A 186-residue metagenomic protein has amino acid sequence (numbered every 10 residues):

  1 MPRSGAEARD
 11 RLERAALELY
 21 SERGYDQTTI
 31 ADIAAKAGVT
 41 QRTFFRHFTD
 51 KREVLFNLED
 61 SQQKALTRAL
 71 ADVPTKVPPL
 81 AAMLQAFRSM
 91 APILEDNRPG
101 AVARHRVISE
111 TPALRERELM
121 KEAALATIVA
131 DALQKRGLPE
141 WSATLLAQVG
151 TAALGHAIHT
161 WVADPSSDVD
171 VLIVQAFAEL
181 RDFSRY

Functional and structural regions predicted by a protein language model:
M1-G5, S167, F177-A178, S184-Y186: N-terminal intrinsically disordered/low-complexity leader segments
M1-R23, Q27-V39, F56, A65: Basic, helix-initiating cap at the start of DNA-binding domains
E22-Y25, F45-N57, S61: HTH DNA-binding helix-turn interface
R42: Key DNA-contact positions within bacterial/archaeal DNA-binding proteins
K64-R104: Hydrophobic alpha-helical connector segments
V77-P79, A91, D170-F183: Flexible extramembrane loops and terminal tails that flank transmembrane helices in small membrane-associated subunits
T111-R136, T144-Q148: Amphipathic alpha-helical packing segments from all-alpha helical-bundle domains
L119, R136-A178: Hydrophobic/aromatic-rich alpha-helical bundle segments in the mid-to-C-terminal region
